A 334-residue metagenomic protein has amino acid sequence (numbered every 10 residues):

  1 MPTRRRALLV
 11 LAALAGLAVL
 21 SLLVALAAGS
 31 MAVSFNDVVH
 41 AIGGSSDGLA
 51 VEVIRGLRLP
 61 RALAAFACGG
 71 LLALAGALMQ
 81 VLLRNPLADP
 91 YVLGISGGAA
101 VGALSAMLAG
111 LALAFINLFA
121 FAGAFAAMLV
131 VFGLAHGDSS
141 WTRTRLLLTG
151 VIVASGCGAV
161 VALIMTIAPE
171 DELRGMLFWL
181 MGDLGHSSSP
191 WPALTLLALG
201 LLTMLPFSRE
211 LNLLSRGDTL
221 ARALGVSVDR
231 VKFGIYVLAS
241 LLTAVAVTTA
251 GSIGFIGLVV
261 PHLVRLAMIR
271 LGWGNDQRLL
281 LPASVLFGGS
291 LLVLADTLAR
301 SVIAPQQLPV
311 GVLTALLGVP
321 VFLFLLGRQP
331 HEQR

Functional and structural regions predicted by a protein language model:
M1-R334: Alpha-helical transmembrane segments in inner-membrane proteins
